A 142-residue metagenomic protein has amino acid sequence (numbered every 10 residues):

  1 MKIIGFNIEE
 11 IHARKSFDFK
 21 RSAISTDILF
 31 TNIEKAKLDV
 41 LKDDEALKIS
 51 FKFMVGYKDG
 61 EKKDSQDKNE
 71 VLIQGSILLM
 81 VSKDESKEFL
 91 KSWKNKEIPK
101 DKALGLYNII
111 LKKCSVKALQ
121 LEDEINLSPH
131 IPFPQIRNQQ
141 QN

Functional and structural regions predicted by a protein language model:
M1-I109, D123-N142: N-terminal intrinsically disordered, cationic/polar leader segments that include organellar targeting peptides
L111, S115-K117: Helix-rich interaction surfaces within compact, conserved domain-sized segments that mediate assembly or partner
A118-E122: Amphipathic alpha-helical interface segments used for dimerization/assembly
